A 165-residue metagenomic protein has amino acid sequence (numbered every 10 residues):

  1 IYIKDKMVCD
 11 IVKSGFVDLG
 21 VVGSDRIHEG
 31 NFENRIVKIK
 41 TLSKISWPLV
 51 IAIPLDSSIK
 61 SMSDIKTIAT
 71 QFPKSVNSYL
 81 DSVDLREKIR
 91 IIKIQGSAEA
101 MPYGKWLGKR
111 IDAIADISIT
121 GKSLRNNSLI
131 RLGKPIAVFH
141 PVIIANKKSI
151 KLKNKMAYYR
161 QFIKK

Functional and structural regions predicted by a protein language model:
I1-K165: Domain-level signature for soluble enzymes in the chorismate/prephenate branch of the shikimate pathway
